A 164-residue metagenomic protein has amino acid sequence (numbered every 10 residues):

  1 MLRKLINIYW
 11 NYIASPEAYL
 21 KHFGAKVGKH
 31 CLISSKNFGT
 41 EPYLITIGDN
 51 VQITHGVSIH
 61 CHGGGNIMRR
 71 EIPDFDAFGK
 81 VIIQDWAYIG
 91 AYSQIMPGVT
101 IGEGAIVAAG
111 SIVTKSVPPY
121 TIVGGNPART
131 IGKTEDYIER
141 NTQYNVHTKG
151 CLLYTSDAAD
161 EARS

Functional and structural regions predicted by a protein language model:
M1-N37: Extended, small-residue-rich solenoid/repeat segments and analogous flexible loops that form exposed scaffolds
I13-A14, S34-T100, N126-P127, K133-E135: Flexible, glycine/small-residue-enriched loop-and-beta-strand segment within the central core of proteins
K29, Q84-D85, T100-E103, V117-Y120: Structural motif
Y88, I106, I122-V123: Short-chain dehydrogenase/reductase
S93-G104, S111-K115: Beta-rich strand-turn-strand
S116-L153: A contiguous, mid-protein "functional segment" used to position or interact with cofactors/ions or partner subunits
Y154-S164: Single conserved hydrophobic/aromatic residue that forms the stacking wall/gate of nucleotide- or nucleobase-binding
